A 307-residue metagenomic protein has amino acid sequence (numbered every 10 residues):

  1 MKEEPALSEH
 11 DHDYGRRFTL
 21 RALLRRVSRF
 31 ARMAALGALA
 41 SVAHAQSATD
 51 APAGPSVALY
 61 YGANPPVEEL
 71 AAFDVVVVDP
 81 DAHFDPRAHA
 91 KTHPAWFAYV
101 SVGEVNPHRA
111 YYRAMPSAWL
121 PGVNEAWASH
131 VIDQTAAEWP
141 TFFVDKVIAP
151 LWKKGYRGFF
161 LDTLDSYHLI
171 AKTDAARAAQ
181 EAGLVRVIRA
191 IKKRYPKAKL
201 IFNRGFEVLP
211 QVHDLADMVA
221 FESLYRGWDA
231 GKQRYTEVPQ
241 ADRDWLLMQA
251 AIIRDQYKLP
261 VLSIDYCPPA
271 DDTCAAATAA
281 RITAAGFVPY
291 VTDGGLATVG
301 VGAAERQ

Functional and structural regions predicted by a protein language model:
K2-P5, R26, S41: Detector for intrinsically disordered, low-structure N-terminal pre-sequences
K2-T19: Compositionally biased low-complexity segments, especially N-terminal hydrophobic helices that form the hydrophobic
T19-L24, S28-F30: N-terminal export leaders
A31-S41: Bacterial N-terminal signal peptides
Q46-Q307: Glycan-processing catalytic domains of CAZymes
